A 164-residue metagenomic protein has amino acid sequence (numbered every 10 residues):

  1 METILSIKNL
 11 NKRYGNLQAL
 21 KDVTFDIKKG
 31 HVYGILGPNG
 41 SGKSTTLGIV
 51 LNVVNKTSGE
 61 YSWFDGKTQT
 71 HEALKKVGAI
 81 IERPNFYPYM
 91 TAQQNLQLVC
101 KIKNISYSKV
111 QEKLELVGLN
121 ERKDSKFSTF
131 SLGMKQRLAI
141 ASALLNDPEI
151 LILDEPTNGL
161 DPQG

Functional and structural regions predicted by a protein language model:
P38-G42: Walker A (P-loop) phosphate-binding loop of ABC-type ATPase nucleotide-binding domains
G59-A73: Conserved ABC transporter NBD signature motif
Q97, K101, Y107-R122: Conserved ABC ATPase "signature" region
I140: Hydrophobic anchor residue at the start of the ABC signature
L151-E155: Catalytic Walker B motif of ABC-type/P-loop ATPase nucleotide-binding domains
